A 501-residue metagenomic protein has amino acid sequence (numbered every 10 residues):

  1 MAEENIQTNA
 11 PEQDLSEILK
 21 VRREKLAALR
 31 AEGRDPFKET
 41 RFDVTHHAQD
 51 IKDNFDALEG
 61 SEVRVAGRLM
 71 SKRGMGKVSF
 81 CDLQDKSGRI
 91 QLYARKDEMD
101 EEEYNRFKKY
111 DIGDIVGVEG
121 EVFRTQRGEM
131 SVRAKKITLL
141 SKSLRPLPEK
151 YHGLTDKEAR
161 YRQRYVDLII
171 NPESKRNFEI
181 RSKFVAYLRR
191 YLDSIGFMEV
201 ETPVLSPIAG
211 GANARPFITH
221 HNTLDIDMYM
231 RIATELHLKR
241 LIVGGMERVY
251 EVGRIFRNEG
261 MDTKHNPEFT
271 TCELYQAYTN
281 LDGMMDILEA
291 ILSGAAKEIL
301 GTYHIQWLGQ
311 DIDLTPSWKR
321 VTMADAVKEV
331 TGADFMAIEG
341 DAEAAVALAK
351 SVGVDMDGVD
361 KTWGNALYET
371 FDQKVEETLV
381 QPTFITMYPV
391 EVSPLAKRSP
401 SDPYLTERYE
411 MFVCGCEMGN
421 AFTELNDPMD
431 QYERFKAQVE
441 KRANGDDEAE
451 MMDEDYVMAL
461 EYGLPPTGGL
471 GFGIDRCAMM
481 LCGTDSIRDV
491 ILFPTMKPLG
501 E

Functional and structural regions predicted by a protein language model:
A2-P11, L15, L26-E32, P36-G283 (+2 more regions): Class II aminoacyl-tRNA synthetase-like tRNA-binding/catalytic domains
D14, I18-V21, R176-I180, Y229-M230 (+7 more regions): Catalytic cores of large soluble enzymes that bind and process phosphate-bearing ligands
P36, E199, R248, F335 (+2 more regions): Residue-level detector of short coil/turn "hinge" positions at structural boundaries
E39, V200-P203, E251, I338 (+4 more regions): Residue-level detector of family-conserved "landmark" positions at structurally sensitive sites
I112, V118, M230-E235, I242-F256 (+5 more regions): TRNA-recognition modules of translation machinery and tRNA-sensing kinases, especially anticodon-binding
I137, L192, G196, A326 (+2 more regions): Conserved hydrophobic/aromatic pocket- or pore-lining residues that grip, position, or stack substrates in active sites
G210-P216, G294-V413, A437-L464: Metal-assisted phosphate- and nucleotidyl-transfer catalytic regions
